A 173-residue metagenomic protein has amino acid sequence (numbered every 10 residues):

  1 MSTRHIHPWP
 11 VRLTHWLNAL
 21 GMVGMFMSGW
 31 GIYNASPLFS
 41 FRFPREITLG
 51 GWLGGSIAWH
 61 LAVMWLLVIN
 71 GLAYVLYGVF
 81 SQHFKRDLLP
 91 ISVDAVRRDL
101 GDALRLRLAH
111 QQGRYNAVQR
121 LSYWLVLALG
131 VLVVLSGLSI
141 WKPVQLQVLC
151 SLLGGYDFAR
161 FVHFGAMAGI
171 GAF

Functional and structural regions predicted by a protein language model:
M1-F173: Membrane-embedded alpha-helical bundles that constitute the cytochrome b-like, heme-associated redox core of multi-pass
